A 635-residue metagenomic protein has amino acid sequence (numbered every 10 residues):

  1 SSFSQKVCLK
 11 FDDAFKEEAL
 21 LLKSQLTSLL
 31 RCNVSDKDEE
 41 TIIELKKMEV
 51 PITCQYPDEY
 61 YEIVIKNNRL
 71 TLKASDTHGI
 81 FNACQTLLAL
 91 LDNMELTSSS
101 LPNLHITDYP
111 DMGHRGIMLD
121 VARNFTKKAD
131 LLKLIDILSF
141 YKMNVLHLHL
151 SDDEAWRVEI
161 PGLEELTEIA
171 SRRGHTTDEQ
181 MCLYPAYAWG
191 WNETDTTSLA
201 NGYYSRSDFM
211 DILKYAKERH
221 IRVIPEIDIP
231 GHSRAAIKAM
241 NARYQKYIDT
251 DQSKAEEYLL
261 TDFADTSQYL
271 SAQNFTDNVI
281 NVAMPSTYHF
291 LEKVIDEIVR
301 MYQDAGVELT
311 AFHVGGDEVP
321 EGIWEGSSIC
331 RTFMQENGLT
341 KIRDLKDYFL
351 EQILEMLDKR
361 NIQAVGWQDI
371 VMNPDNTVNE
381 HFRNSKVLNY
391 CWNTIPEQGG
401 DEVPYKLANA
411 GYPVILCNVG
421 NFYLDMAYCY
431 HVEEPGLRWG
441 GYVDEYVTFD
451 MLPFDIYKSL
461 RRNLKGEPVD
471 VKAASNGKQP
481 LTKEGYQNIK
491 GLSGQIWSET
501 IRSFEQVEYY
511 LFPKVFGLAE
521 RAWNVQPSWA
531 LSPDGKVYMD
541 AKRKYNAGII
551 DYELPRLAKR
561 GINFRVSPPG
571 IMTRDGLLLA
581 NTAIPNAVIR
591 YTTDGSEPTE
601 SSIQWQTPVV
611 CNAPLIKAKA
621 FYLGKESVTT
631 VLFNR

Functional and structural regions predicted by a protein language model:
S1, K6-K10, E44, L531 (+1 more regions): Short, compositionally stereotyped local motifs that mark structural "simplifiers"
S1-H114, Q506, L518-L531, I549-L554: Contiguous, structured surface segment used for ligand recognition
Y56-H313, S493, W497: Feature activates predominantly on carbohydrate-active enzymes
F125-K127, D153-E159, P230-A236, H289 (+6 more regions): Flexible loop/turn segments at secondary-structure boundaries
L163-E165, K238-Y244, S327-N337, C429-P435: Short secondary-structure boundary/capping segments
S271-K386, T394-G399, P404-K406: Active-site neighborhood of glycoside hydrolase catalytic domains
Q363-V371, N376-L577: Flexible, acidic glycine-rich loops studded with aromatic residues
